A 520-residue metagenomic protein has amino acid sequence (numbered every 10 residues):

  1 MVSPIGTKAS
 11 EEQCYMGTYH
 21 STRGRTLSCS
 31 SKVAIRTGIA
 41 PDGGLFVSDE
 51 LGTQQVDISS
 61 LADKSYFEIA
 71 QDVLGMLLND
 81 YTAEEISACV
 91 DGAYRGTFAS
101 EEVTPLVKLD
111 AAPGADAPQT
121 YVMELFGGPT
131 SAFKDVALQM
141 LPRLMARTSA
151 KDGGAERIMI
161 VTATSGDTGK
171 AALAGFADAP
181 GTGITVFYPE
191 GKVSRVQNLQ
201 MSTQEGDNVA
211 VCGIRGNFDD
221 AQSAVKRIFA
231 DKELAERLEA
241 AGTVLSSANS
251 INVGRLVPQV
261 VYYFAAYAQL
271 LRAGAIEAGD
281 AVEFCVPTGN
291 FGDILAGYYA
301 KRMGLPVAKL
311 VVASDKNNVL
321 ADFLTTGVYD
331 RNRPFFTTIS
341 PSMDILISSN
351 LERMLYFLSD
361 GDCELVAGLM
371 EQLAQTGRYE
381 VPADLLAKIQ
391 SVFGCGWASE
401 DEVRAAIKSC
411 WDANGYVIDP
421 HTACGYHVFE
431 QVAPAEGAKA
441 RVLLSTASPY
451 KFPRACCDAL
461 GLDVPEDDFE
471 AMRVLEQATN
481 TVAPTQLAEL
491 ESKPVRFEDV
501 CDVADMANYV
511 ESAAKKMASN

Functional and structural regions predicted by a protein language model:
V2-N520: PLP-dependent amino-acid enzyme catalytic core
